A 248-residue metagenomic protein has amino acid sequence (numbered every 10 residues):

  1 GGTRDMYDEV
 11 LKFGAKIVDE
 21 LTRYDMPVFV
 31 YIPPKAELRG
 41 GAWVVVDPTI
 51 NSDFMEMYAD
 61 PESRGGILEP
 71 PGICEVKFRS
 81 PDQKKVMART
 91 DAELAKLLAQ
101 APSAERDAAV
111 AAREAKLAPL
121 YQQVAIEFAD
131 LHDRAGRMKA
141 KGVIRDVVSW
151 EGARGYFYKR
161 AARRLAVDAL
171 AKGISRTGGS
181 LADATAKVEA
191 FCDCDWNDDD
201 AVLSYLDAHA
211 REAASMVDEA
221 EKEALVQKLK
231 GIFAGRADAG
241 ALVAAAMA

Functional and structural regions predicted by a protein language model:
G1-A248: Ligand-binding clefts of soluble mixed alpha/beta catalytic domains
